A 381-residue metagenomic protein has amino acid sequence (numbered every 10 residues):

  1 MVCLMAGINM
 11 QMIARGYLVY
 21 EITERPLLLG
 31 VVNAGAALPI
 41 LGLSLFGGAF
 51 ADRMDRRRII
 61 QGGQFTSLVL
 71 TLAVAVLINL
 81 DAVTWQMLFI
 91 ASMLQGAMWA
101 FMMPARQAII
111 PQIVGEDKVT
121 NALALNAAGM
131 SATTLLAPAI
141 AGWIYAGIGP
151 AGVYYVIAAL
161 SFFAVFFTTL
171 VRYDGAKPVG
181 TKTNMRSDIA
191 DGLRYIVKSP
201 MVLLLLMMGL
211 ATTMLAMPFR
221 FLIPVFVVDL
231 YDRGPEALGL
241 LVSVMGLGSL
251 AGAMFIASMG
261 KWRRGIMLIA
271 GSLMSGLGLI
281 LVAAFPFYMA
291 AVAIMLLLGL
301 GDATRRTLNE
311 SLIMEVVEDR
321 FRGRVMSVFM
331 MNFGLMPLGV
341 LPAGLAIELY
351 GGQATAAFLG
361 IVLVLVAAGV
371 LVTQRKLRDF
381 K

Functional and structural regions predicted by a protein language model:
M1-K381: Alpha-helical transmembrane-bundle signature of multi-pass membrane transport and export proteins
